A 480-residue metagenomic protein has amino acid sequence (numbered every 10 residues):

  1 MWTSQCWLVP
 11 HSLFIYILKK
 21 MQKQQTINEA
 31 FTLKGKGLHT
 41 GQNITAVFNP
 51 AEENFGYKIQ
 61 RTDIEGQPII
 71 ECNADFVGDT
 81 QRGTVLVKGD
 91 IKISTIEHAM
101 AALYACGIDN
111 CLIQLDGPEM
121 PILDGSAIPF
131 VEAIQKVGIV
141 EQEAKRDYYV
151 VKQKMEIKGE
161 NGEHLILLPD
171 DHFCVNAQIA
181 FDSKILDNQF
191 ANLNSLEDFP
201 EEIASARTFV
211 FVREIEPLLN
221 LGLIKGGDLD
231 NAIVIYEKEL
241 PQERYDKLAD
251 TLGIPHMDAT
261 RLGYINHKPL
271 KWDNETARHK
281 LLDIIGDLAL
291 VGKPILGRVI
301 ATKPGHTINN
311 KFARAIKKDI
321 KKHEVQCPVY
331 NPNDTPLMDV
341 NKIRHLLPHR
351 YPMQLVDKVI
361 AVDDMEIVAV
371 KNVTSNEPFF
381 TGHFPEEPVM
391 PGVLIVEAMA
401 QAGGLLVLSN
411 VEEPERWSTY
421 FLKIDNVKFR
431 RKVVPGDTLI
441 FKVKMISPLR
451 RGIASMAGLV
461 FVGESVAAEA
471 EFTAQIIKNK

Functional and structural regions predicted by a protein language model:
Y16-D109, Q114-Y330: C-terminal regulatory domains involved in ligand/effector binding and gene-expression control
T26-A30, L337-I343, I440-F441: Short Pro/Gly-enriched beta-strand edge/turn motifs at strand-loop
R278-V291, V359, V389-P414: Active-site helix/loop of acyl-thioester processing domains in fatty-acid/polyketide metabolism, spanning hotdog-fold
G292-A301, P328-L337, G403-I440, A467 (+1 more regions): Hydrophobic beta-strand-centered segment that forms part of the acyl-chain substrate-binding groove
K322-V389, R416-S418, V433-V434, I446-P448 (+3 more regions): Non-catalytic linker/capping segments at the edges of enzyme domains
L355-K358, K423, K428, K442-K444 (+2 more regions): Residues located in well-ordered beta-strands
